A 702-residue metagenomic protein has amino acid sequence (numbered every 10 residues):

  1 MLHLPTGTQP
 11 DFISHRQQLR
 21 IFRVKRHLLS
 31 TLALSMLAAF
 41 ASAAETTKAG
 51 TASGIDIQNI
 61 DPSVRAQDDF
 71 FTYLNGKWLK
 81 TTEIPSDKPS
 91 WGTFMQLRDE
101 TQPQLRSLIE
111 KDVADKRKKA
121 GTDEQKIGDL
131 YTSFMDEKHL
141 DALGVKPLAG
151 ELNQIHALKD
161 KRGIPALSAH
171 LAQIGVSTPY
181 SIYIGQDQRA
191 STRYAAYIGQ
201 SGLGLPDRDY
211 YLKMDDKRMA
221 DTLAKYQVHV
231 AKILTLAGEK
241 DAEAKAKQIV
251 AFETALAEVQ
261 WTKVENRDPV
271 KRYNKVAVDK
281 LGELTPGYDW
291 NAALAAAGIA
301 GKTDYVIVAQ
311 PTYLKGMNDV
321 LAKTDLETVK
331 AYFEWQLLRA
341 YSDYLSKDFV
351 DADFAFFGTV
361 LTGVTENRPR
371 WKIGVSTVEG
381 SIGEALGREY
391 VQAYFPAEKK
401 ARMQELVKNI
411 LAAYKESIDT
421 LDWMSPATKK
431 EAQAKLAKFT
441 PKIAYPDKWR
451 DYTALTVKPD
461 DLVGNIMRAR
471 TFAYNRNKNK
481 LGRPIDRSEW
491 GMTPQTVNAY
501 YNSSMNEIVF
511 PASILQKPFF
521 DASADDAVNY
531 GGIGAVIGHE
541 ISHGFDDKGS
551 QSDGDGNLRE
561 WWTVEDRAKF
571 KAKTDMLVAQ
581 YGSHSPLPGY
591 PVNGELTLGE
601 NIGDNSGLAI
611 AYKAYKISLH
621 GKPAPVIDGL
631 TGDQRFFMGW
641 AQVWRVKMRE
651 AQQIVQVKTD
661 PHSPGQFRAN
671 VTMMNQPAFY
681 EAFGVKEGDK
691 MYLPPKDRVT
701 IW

Functional and structural regions predicted by a protein language model:
M1-K25: N-terminal secretory signal peptides that target proteins for export/translocation
I21-A44: Gram-negative bacterial Sec-dependent N-terminal signal peptides
T46-K48, L284-G287, I307-P311, R368 (+2 more regions): Intrinsically disordered, low-complexity linker/terminal regions across diverse proteins
T46-Q58: Short, Gly/Pro- and small/polar-rich lid/capping loops
I57, T81-P85, Y183-G185, D207-Y210 (+4 more regions): Short, solvent-exposed loop/turn and secondary-structure capping segments
N59-K80, K213-T235, L598, N605-I610: Hydrophobic/aromatic-rich, well-ordered segments within soluble, folded domains that form packed cores
P62-M135, H139: Active-site-surrounding "flap" and adjacent substrate/cofactor-binding loops of secreted or lumenal enzymes, prototyped
D112-N409: Noncatalytic, helix-rich "gating/capping" subdomain that lines the substrate-entry/channel surface of large enzyme
